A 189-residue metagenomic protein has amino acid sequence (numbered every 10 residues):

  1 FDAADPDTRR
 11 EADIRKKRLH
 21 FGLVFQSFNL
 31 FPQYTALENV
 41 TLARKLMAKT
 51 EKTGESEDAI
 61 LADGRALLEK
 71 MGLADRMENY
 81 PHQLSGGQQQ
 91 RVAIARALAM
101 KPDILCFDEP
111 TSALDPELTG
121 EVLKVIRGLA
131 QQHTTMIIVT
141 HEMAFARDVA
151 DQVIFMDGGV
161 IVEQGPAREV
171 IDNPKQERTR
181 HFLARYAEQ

Functional and structural regions predicted by a protein language model:
F1, T41, K45-A48, T53-D75: Conserved ABC ATPase "signature" region
N79-H82, M100, Q132: Conserved signature/switch motifs of ABC ATPase nucleotide-binding domains
L105-D108: Catalytic Walker B motif of ABC-type/P-loop ATPase nucleotide-binding domains
P116-L118: Helix N-cap at the start of a conserved alpha-helix in ABC-type nucleotide-binding domains
T140-H141: H-loop/switch region of ABC-family ATPase nucleotide-binding domains
A146-D148: A short, surface-exposed alpha-helical micro-motif characterized by mixed small hydrophobic and charged/polar residues
Q164-G165: ABC ATPase "signature
